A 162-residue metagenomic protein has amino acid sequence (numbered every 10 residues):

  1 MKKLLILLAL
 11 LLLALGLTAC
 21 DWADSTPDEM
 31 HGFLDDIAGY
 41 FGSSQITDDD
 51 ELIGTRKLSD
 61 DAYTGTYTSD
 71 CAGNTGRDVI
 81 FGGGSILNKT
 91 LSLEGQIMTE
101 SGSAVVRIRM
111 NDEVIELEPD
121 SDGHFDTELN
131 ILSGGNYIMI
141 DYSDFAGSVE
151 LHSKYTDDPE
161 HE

Functional and structural regions predicted by a protein language model:
M1-L4, L11: Positively charged n-region of N-terminal signal peptides that target proteins for export
L15-A19: C-terminal motif of bacterial Sec signal peptides marking the signal peptidase cleavage site
D24-G83: Transition segment at domain starts
G65, L132-N136: A glycine-anchored, Pro-Gly-centered beta-turn/N-cap motif
G73, I80-L91, E128-S133: Extracellular and analogous surface-interaction loops
K89-T99, I140: A short beta-strand element within beta-rich, extracytoplasmic domains of secreted/secretory-pathway proteins
E100-L117: Short, surface-exposed beta-strand/strand-loop-strand elements in extracellular ectodomains
Y142-E160: Edge beta-strands of jelly-roll/beta-sandwich modules across compartments, strongly enriched in secreted/luminal
